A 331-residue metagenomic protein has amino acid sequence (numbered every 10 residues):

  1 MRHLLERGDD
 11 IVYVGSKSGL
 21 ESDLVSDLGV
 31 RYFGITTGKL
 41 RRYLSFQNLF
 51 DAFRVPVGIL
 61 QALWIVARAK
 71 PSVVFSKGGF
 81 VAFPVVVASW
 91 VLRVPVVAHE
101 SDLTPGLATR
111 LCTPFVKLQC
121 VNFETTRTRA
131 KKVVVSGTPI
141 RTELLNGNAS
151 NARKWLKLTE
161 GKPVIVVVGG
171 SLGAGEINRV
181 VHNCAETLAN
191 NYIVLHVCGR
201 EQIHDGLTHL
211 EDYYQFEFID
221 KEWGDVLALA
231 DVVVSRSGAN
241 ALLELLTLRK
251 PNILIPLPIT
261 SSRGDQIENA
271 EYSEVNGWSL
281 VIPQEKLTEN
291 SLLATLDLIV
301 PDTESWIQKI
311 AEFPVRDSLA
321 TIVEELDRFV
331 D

Functional and structural regions predicted by a protein language model:
L5-V57, Q61, E285: Conserved nucleotide-sugar phosphate-binding/catalytic loop shared by glycosyltransferases and other
D10, L20, R31, W90-S150: Active-site-proximal region of nucleotide-activated glycan assembly enzymes, centered on histidine/acidic-rich loops
L24, L28, A149-K154, L158-V233 (+2 more regions): Donor-nucleotide binding loops and adjacent catalytic segments primarily of GT-B fold Leloir glycosyltransferases
L60-F75, A82-V97, R110-F115: Glycosyltransferases and closely related glycan-assembly transferases that use nucleotide-activated donors
P71-V73, F216, A228-L243, K250-P251: Acidic donor-binding loop of glycosyltransferase active sites
W278-P283, L287-E304: C-terminal "capping" alpha-helix adjacent to the active site of nucleotide-linked donor transferases in cell-envelope
L298-P301, V315-D331: C-terminal alpha-helical cap of glycosyltransferases
E304-R316: A short, well-ordered alpha-helix in the C-terminal region of glycosyltransferases
